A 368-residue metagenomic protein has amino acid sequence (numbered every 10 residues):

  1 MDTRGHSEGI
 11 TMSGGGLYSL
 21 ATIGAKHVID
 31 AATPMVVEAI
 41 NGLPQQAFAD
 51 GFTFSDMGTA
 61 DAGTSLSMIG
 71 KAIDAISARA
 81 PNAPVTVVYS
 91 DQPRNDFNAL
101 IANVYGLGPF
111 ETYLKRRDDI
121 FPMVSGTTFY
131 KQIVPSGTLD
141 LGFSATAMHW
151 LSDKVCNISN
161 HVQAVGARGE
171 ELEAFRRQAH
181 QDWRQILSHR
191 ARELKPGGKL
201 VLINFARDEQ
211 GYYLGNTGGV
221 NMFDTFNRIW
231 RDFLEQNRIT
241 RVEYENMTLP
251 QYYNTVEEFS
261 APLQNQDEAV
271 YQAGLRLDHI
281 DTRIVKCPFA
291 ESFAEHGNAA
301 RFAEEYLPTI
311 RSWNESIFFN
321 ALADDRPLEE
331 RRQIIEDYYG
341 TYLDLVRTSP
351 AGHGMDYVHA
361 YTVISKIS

Functional and structural regions predicted by a protein language model:
M1-G137, W150-A167, L202, R207-Q210 (+1 more regions): N-terminal charged/capping segments associated with class I S-adenosyl-L-methionine
T22-L43, S125-T128, R176-H189, R228 (+1 more regions): A Trp-anchored, charged/polar loop motif used as the substrate-binding/catalytic surface of acyl/ester-handling
I23-D30, T59-S67, P81, E173 (+3 more regions): Intrinsic disorder
G106-D118, E173, F223-I239: Short mixed-charge
D140, H149, N157-P196: A short glycine-rich, Lys/Arg-flanked "PGG" loop and its adjoining helix->strand segment in the class I
F143: A conserved beta-strand element that flanks and buttresses the S-adenosyl-L-methionine
P196-P327: Substrate-binding/catalytic lobe of Class I Rossmann-like enzymes that use SAM or dcSAM, i.e., the mid-to-C-terminal
A294-S368: C-terminal target-recognition/interaction regions appended to catalytic cores
